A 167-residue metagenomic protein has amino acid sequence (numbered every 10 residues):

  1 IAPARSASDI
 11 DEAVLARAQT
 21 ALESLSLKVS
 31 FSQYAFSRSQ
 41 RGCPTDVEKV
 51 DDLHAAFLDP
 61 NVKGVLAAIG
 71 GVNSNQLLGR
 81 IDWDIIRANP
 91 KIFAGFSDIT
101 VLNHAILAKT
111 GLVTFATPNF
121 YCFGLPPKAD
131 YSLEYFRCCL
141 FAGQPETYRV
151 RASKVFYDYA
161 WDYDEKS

Functional and structural regions predicted by a protein language model:
I1-N61: ATP/NTP phosphate-donor binding region
L25, A56-P60, K109, C139-E146: Change "in soluble alpha/beta enzymes" to "in soluble alpha/beta proteins
T45-H54, L107, F115, S132: Cofactor- and metal-binding active-site motifs of prokaryotic enzymes that mediate redox/radical or nucleophilic
V62-A68, P90-F93: A short, small-residue-rich loop immediately preceding and capping a beta-strand
L66-N75, R80, F96: N-terminal glycine-rich "phosphate-gripper" loop used for MgATP/nucleotide binding and carboxylate activation
L77-L78, A105-A108, P126-A129: Short acidic, glycine/serine/threonine-rich loops at helix termini
I81-I106, V113-F120: Short, acidic/small-residue loops that bind anionic groups at enzyme active sites
G111-S167: Conserved anion/nucleotide-ligand pocket segment
